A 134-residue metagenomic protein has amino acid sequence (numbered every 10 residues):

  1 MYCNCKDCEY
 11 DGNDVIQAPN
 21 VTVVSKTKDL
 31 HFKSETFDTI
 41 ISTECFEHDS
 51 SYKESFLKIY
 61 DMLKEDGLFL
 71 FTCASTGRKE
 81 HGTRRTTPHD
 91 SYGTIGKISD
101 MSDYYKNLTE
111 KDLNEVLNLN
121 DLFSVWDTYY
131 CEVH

Functional and structural regions predicted by a protein language model:
M1-K79: Conserved SAM-binding loop
S50-H134: S-adenosyl-L-methionine-dependent methyltransferase catalytic module, highlighting the catalytic core
